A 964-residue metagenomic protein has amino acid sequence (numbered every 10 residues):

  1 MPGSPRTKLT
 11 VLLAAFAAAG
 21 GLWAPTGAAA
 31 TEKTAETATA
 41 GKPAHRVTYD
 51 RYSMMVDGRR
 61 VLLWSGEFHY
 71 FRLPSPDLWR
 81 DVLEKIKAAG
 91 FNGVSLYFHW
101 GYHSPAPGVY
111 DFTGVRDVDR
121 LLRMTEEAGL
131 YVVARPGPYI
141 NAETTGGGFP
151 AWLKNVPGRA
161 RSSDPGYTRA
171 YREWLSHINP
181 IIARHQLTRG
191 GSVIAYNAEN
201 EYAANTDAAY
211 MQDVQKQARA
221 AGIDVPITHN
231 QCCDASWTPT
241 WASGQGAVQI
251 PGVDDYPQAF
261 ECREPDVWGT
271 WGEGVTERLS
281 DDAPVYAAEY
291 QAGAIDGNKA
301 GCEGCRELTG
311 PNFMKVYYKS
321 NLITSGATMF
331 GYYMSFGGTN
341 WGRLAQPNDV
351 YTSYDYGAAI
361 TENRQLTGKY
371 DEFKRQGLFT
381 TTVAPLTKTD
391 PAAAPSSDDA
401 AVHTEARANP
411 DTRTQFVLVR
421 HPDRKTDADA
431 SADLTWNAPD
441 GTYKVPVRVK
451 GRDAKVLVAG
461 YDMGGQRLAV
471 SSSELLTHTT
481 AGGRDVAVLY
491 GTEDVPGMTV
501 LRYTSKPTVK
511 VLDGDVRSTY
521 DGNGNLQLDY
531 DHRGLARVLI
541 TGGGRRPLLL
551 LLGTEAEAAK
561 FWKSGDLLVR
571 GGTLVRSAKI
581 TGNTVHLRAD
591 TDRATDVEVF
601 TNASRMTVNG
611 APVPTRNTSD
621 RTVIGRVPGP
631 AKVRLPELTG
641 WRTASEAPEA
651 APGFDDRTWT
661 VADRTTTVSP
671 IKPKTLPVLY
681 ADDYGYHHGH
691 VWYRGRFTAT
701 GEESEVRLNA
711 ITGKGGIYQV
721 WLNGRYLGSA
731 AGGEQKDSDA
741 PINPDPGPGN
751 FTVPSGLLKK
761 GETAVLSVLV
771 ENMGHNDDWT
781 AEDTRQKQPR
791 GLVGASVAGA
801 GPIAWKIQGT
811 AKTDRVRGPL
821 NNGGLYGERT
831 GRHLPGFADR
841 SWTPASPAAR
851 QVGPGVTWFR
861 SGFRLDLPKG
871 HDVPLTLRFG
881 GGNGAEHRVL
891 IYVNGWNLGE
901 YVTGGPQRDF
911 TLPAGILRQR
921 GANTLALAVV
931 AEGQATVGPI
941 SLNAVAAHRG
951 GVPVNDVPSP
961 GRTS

Functional and structural regions predicted by a protein language model:
M1-E32: Secretory targeting and sorting signals
E32-G93, R123: N-terminal carbohydrate-binding accessory modules
W64-S75, H99-R116, K154-E173, S192-A208 (+6 more regions): The substrate-binding groove and active-site-proximal loops of carbohydrate-active enzymes, especially glycoside
L78-T145, Q215-A220: Aromatic-lined substrate-binding rim segments of carbohydrate-active enzymes
G108-R116, E127, P138-P165, R169 (+7 more regions): Aromatic- and acidic-residue-enriched segments that line the glycan-binding/catalytic groove of carbohydrate-active
L130, K216-V225, I250, Q258-P347 (+3 more regions): Catalytic-core region of carbohydrate-active enzymes that cleave or remodel glycosidic bonds
Y167-T238: Active-site neighborhood of glycoside hydrolase catalytic domains
Y370-R920, T924, A928-T963: Non-catalytic C-terminal accessory domains or segments of carbohydrate-active enzymes
